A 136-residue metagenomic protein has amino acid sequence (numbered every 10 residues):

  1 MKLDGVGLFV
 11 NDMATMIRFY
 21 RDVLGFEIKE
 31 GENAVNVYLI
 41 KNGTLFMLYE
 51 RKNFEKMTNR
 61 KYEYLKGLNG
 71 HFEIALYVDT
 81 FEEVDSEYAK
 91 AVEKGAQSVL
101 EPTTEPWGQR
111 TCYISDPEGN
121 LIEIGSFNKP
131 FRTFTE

Functional and structural regions predicted by a protein language model:
M1-D4, E27-S115, N128-E136: Vicinal oxygen chelate
G7, A14, D85: Conserved catalytic core of two-component sensor histidine kinases
L8-N11, D79: Residue-level signal for the nucleotide or nucleotide-sugar donor/cofactor binding architecture
V10-M13, P106-W107: Conserved beta-strand-loop-alpha-helix junction that forms the acyl-donor binding cleft
T15, S126: Short, glycine/acidic-enriched loop or turn micro-motifs at the edges of active sites
M16-R21, A91, D116-G119: Conserved active-site tyrosine of GNAT-family acetyltransferases
L24: Major-groove DNA-recognition helix of helix-turn-helix-type DNA-binding domains
L121-I124: Short glycine-/small-residue motifs
